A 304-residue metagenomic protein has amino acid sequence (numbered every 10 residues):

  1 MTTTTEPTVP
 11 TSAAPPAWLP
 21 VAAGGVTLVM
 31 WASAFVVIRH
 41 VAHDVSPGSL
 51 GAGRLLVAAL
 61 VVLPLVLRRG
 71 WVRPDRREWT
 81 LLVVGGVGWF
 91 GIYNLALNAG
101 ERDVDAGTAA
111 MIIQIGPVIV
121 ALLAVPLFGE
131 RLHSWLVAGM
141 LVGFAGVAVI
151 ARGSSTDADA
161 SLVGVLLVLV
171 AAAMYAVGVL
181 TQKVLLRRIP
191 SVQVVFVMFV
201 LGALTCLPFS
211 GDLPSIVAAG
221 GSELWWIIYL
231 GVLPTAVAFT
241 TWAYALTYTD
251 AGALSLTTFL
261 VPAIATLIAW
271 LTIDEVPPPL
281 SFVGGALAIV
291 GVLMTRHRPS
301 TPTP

Functional and structural regions predicted by a protein language model:
T2-A13, L55, R152-G153, E223 (+1 more regions): C-terminal-most transmembrane helix of multi-pass membrane proteins
T2-A52, L95, A99, D157-V184 (+2 more regions): Glycine-/small-residue-enriched transmembrane alpha-helix faces in small-molecule transporters and effluxers
P16-V21, D44-A52, P74-T80, R152-M174 (+2 more regions): Juxtamembrane helix-entry segments on the extracytoplasmic side of multipass membrane proteins
M30, A34-F35, L63-I113, V149 (+1 more regions): Specific transmembrane alpha-helical segments of multi-pass solute transporters/efflux pumps, especially DMT/EamA
S49-L60, W89, L97-R131, L136 (+2 more regions): Specific alpha-helical transmembrane segments that line the substrate/conduction pathway and gating interfaces
A52-G53, A109-I115, V179-A203, V232-L271 (+1 more regions): Helix-helix packing/entry segments at the starts of transmembrane helices
A58, V62, V120-L122, P126 (+4 more regions): Transmembrane alpha-helical segments that form core, pore/gating elements of small-molecule transporters/exporters
V62, V83, L123, L132-S154 (+5 more regions): Hydrophobic transmembrane alpha-helices of multi-pass small-molecule transport proteins
